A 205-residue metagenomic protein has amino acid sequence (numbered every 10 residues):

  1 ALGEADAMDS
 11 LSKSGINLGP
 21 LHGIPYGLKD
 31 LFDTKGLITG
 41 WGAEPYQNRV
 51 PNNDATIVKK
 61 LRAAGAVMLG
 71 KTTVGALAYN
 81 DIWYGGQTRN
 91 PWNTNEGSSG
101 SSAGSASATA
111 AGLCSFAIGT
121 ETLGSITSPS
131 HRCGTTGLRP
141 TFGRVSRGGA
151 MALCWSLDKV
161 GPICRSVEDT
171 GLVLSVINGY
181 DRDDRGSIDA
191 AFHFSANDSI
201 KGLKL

Functional and structural regions predicted by a protein language model:
A1-L123: Gly/Ser-rich catalytic/binding loops embedded in alpha/beta enzyme cores
I24, A64-G65, G134, K201-K204: A generic secondary-structure signal marking the coil-to-beta-strand transition
G36, Q87, G100-A103, S130-C133 (+3 more regions): Short, solvent-exposed loop/turn segments at the edges of secondary structure
T39, Y79-W83, T127-R132, G149-A150 (+1 more regions): Short acidic, glycine/serine/threonine-rich loops at helix termini
N52, T56, A103, T120 (+3 more regions): Conserved active-site and cofactor/substrate-binding residues in soluble primary-metabolism enzymes
T109, R132-T135, I177: Mature extracellular/periplasmic domains of secretome proteins
T122-G148: Glycine/threonine-rich beta-strand-loop-alpha-helix active-site module that forms ligand/phosphate-binding
R139-L205: A short helix-breaking turn/cap at a secondary-structure junction
